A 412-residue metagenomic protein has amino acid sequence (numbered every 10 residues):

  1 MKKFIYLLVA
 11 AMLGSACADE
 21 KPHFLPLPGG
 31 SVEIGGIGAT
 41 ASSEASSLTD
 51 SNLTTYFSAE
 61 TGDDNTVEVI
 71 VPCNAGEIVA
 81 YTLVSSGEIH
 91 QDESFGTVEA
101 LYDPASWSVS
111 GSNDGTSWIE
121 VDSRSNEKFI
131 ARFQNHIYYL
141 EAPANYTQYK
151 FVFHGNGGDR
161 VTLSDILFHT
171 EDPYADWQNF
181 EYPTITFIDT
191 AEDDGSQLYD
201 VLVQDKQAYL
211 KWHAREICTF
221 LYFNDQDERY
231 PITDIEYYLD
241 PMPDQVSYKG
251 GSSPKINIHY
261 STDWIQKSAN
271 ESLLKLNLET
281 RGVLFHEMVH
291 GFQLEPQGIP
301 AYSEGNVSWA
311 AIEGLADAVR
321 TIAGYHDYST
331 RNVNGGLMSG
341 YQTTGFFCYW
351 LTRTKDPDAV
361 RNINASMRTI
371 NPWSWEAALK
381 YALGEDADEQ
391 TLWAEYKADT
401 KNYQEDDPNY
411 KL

Functional and structural regions predicted by a protein language model:
F4, M12-G35, L412: Bacterial Sec-dependent N-terminal signal peptides
K21, S43, D50-D122, R132-D176: Aromatic, loop-rich ligand-recognition surfaces of beta-strand-rich domains
Y174-A175, T344, L351-L412: Pan-zinc metallopeptidase signature
Q178-Q204, T262: Acidic/histidine-rich, surface-exposed loop or edge segments in extracytoplasmic proteins
G195-Q207, I265-E279, I299-N306, V333-M338 (+1 more regions): Second-shell loop/turn segments in exported
D200-I258: Auxiliary, metal-adjacent structural segments of Zn-dependent hydrolase domains
D205-W212, E216, E279, V283 (+9 more regions): Extracytoplasmic/secreted proteins, especially bacterial periplasmic and envelope-associated proteins
M242-Y328: Zinc-dependent metallopeptidase catalytic helix centered on the HExxH motif and its immediate flanking segment
